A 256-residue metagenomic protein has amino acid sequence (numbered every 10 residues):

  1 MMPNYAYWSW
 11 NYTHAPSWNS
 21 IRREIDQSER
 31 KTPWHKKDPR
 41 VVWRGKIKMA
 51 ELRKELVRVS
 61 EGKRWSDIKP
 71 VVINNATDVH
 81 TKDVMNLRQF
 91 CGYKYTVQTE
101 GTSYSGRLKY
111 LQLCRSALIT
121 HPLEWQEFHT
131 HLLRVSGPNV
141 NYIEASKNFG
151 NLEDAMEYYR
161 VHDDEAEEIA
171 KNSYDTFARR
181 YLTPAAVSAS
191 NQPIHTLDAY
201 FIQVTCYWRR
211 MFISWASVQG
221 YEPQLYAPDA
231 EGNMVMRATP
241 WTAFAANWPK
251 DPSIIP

Functional and structural regions predicted by a protein language model:
M1-N141, N233-P256: Nucleotide-sugar donor-binding catalytic core of glycosyltransferases
R88-P256: Catalytic binding pocket for nucleotide-activated donors in carbohydrate/polymer assembly enzymes
